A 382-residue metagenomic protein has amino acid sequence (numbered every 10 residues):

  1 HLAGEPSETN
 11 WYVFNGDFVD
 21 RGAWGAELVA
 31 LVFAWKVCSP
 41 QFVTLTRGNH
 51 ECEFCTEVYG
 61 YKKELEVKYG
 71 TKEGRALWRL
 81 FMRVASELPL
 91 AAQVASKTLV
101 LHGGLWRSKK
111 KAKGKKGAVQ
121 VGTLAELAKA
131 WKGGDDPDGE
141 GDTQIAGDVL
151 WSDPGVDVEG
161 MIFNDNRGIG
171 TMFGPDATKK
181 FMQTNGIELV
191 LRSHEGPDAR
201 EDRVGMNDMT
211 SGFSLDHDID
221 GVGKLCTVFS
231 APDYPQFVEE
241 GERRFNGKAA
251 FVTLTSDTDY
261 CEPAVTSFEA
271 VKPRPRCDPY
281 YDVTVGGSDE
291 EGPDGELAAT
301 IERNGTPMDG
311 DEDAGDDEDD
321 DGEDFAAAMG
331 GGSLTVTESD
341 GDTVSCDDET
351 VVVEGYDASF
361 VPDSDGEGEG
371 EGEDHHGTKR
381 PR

Functional and structural regions predicted by a protein language model:
H1-R382: Feature recognizes metal-dependent phosphohydrolase scaffolds
